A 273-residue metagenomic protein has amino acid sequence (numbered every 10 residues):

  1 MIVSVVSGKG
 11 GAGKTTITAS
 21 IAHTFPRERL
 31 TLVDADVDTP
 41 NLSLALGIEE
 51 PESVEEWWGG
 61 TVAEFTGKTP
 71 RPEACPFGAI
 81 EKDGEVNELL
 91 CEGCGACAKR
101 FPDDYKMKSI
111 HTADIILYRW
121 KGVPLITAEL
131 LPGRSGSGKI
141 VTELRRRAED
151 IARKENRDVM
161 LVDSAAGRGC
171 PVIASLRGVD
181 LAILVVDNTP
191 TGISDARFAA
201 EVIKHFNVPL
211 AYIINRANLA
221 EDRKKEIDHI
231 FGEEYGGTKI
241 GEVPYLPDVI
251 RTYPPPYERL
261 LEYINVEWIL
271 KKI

Functional and structural regions predicted by a protein language model:
M1-P26: Walker A (P-loop) phosphate-binding motif
E28-S43, K108-I115: Short beta-strand-centered segment that lines the nucleotide-binding/catalytic pocket of NTP-utilizing
A35-D36, T127-G136, V141-V172: Switch II (G3) loop of P-loop NTPases
V37-D38, G167, T189-T191, A217-E221 (+1 more regions): Conserved nucleotide-binding/hydrolysis micro-motifs of P-loop NTPases
G47-E64, L125: N-terminal glycine-rich dinucleotide-binding loop that anchors FAD/FMN and/or NAD(P) in oxidoreductases
T69-V86, A96-H111: Iron-sulfur cluster-binding cysteine motifs and their immediate structural context in ferredoxin-like electron-transfer
G169-T191: Inter-motif core of Ras-like GTPase G domains
A200-I273: C-terminal lobe/tail of nucleotide-utilizing enzymes
